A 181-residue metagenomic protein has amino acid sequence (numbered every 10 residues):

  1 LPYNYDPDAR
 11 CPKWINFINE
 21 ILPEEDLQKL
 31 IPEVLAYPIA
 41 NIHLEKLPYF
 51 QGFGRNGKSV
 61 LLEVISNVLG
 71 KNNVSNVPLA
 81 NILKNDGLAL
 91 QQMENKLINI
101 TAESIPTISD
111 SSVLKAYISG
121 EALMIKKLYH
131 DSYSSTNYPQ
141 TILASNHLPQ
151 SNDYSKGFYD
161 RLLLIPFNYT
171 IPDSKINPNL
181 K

Functional and structural regions predicted by a protein language model:
L1-N95, L163-I165: P-loop NTPase catalytic core of nucleic-acid-dependent motor ATPases
A36, Y49-G52, I100-T101, I142-S145: Short beta-strand segments
E63-N72, N95-I100, L114-A122, P139-N146: Conserved active-site neighborhood of enzyme catalytic/cofactor-binding cores
N76-N85, S112-D131, K175-K181: Substrate-gripping "pore-loop 1 plus following alpha2 helix"
L88-E94, K126-A144: AAA+/SF3 P-loop NTPase mechanochemical coupling elements
L97-G120, Y133-T136, S151-F158: Conserved AAA+/SF3 P-loop NTPase catalytic/coupling segment centered on the Walker-B
I105-P106, N146-Q150, N168-D173: Conserved nucleotide-binding/hydrolysis micro-motifs of P-loop NTPases
S135-Y138, Y154-K181: Phosphate-sensing "switch" segment of ASCE/P-loop ATPases
